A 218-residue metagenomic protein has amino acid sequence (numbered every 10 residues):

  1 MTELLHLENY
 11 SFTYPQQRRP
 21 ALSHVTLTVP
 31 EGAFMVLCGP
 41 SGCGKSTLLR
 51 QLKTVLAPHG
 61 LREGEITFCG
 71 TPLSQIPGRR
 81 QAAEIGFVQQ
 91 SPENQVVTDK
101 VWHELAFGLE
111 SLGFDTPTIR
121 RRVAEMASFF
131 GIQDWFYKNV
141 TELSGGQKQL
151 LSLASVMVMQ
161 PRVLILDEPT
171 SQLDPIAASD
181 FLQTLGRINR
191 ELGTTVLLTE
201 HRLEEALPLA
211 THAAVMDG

Functional and structural regions predicted by a protein language model:
L61-P72: Conserved ABC transporter NBD signature motif
T71-G86: ABC ATPase NBD coupling module
P117-W135: Conserved ABC ATPase "signature" region
N139-L143, Q147: Conserved ABC ATPase signature
Q160: Conserved catalytic motifs of ABC-family nucleotide-binding domains
L164-D167: Catalytic Walker B motif of ABC-type/P-loop ATPase nucleotide-binding domains
E200-H201: H-loop/switch region of ABC-family ATPase nucleotide-binding domains
